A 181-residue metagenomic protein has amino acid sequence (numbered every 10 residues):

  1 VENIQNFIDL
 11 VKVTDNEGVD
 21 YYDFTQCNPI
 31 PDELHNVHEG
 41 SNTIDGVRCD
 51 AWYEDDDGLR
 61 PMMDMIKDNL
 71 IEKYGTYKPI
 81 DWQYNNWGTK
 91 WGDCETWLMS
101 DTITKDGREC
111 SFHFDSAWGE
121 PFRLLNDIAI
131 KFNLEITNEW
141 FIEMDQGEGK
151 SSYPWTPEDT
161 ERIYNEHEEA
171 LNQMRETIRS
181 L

Functional and structural regions predicted by a protein language model:
V1-L181: Intrinsic low-complexity, intrinsically disordered or marginally ordered coil/linker segments
